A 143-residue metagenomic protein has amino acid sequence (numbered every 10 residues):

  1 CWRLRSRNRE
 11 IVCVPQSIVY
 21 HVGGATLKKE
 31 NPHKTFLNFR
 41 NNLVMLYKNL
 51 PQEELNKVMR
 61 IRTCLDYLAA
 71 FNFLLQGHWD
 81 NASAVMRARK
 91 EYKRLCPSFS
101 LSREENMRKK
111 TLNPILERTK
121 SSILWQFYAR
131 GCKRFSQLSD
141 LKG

Functional and structural regions predicted by a protein language model:
L4-R5: Hydrophobic residues within well-ordered alpha-helices
N8, L75, L141-G143: Extended hydrophobic/Leu-rich segments
E10-E104, K109-R118, S122-W125: Active-site-adjacent helix/loop segment of glycosyltransferases that harbors family-specific signature motifs
P114-G143: Intrinsic low-complexity, glycine/proline- and repeat-rich, mixed-charge intrinsically disordered regions appended
